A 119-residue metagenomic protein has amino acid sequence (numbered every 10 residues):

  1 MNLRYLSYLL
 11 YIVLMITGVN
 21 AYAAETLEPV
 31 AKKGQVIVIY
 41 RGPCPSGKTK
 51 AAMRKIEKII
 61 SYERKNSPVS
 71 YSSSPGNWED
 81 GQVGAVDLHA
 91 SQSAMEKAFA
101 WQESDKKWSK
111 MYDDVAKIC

Functional and structural regions predicted by a protein language model:
M1-L9: Bacterial N-terminal signal peptides that target proteins for export
M1-N2, M15-I16, Y22: Intrinsic-disorder-linked linear interaction elements in eukaryotic regulatory proteins
Y8-T17: Bacterial N-terminal signal peptides
Y22-K110, A116-C119: Short S/T/G/P-rich N-terminal loop/turn motif that feeds into the first structured element of a domain
